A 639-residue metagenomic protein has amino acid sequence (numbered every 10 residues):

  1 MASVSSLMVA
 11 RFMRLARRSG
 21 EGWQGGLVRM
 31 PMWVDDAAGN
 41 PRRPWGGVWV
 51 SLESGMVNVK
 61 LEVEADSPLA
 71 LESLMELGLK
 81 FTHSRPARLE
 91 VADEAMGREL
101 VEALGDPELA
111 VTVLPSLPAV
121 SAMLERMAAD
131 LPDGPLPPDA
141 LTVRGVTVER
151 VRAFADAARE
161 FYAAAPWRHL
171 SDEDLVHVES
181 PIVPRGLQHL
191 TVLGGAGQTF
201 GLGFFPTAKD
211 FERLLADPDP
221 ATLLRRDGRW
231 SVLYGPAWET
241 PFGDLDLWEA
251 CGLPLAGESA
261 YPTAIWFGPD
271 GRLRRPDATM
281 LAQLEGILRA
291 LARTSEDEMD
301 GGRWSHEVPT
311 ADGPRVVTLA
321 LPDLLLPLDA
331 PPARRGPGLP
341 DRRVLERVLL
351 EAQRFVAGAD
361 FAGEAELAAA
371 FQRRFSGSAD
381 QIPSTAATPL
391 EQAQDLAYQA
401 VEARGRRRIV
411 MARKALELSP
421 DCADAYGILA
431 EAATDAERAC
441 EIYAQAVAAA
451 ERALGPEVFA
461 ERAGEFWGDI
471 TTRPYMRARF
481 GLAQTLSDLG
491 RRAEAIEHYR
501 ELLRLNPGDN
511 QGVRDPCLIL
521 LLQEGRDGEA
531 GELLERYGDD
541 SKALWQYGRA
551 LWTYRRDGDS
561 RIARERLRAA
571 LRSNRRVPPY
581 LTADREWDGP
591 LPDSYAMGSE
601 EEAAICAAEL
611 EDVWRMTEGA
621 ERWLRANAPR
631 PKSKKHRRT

Functional and structural regions predicted by a protein language model:
M1-Q372, S376-A393: Secondary-structure boundary/capping micro-motif
S384-T385, L551-T639: Long, ordered, amphipathic alpha-helical scaffolds
T385-A386, A415, V447-T472, L503-L505: Flexible helix-coil transition and linker loops at the boundaries of alpha-helical arrays
A386-L418, F480-D488: Alpha-helical segment of the N-proximal tetratricopeptide repeat
R406, L429, A433-A436, L489 (+2 more regions): Structural motif corresponding to the intra-repeat A-B loop/turn of tetratricopeptide repeats
A425, P456, A478, G512-V513 (+2 more regions): TPR alpha-solenoid repeat register
E437-A453, R500-D509, E535-S541, Y554-P579: TPR/TPR-like (Sel1-like) alpha-helical repeat modules
